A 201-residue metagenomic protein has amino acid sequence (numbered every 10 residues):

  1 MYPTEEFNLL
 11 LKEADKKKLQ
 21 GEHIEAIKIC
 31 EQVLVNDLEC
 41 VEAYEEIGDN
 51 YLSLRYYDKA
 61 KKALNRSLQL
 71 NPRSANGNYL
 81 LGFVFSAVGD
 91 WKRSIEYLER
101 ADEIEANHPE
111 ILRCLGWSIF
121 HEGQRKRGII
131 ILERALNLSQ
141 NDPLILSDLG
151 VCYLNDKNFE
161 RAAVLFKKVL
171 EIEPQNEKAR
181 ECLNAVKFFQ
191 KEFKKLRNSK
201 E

Functional and structural regions predicted by a protein language model:
M1-F7, E13, A163-F166, L170-E201: Terminal, low-structured helical/coil segments at or just beyond the last alpha-helical repeat
E5-E42, E46-K59: Alpha-helical segment of the N-proximal tetratricopeptide repeat
F7, V41-E42, A75-N76, P109-E110 (+2 more regions): Helix-start (N-cap) detector for alpha-helical repeat units in TPR-like alpha-solenoids, especially tetratricopeptide
L19-K28, L54-R66, A87-R100, H121-R134 (+2 more regions): Structural signature of tandem alpha-helical TPR/SEL1-like repeats, specifically the intra-repeat loop/turn
